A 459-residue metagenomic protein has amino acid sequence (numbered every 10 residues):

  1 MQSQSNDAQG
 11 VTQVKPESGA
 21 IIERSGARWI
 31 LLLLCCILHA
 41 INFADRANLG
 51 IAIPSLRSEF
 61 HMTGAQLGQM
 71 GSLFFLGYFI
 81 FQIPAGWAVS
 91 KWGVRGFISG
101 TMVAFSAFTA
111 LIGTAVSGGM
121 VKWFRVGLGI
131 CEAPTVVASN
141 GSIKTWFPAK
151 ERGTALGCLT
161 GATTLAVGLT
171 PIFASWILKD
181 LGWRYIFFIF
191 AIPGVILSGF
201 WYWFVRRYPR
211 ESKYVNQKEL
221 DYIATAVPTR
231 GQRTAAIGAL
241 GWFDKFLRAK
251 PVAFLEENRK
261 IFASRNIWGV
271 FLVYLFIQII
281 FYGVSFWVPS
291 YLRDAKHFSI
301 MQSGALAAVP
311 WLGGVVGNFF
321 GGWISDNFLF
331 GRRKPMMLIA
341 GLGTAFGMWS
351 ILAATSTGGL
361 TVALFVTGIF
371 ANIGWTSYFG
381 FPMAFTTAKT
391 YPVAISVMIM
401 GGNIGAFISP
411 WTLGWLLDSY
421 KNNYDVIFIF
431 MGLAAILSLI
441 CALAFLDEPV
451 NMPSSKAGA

Functional and structural regions predicted by a protein language model:
L49-G50, A253, E257-F319, W375 (+2 more regions): Extracytoplasmic gate region of multi-pass secondary transporters
H61, G93, T114-M120, C131 (+3 more regions): Helix-breaking motifs and short loop linkers at transmembrane-helix boundaries and internal kinks in secondary membrane
I80-G119: Conserved MFS/SLC helix-loop-helix module at the cytosolic interface between two early adjacent transmembrane helices
K91-M102, D326-G341: Cytoplasmic membrane-interface "Motif A"-like loop-to-helix N-cap segments of 12-TM Major Facilitator Superfamily
F124-T164: Cytoplasmic helix-loop-helix junction between adjacent transmembrane helices in 12-TM secondary transporters
L159-K213: Helix-loop-helix hairpin linking two adjacent transmembrane segments in secondary transporters
K179-I192, R332, W415-A434: A membrane-interface helix-boundary motif in multi-pass transporters
G331-Y378: C-terminal transmembrane helical hairpin of 12-TM major facilitator-type secondary transporters
